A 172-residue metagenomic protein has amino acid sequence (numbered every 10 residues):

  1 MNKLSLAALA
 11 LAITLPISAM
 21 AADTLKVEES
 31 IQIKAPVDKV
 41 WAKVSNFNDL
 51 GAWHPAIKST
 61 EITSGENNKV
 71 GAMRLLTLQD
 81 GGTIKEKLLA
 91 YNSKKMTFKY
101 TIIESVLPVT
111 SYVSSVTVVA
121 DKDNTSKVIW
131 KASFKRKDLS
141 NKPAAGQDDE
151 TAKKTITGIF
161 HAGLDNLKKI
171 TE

Functional and structural regions predicted by a protein language model:
M1-A8: Bacterial N-terminal signal peptides that target proteins for export
A8-P16: Bacterial N-terminal signal peptides
A19-E66: Hydrophobic ligand-binding cavity/cleft-lining segments
E29-I31, I84-A90, V113-A120, A132: Hydrophobic/aromatic beta-strand elements that line small-molecule binding cavities or substrate pockets in beta-rich
I31-D38, V44, N48, P108-V109 (+1 more regions): Soluble non-cytosolic domains of exported or imported proteins
K34-D38, L89-K95, T117-K127, K169-E172: A short, structured loop/turn motif at beta-sheet edges
E61-P108, A162-E172: Glycine-rich portal/gate segments that line the openings of hydrophobic small-molecule binding cavities
I103-G158: Beta-strand/loop substructures that line and gate deep hydrophobic ligand-binding cavities in soluble
